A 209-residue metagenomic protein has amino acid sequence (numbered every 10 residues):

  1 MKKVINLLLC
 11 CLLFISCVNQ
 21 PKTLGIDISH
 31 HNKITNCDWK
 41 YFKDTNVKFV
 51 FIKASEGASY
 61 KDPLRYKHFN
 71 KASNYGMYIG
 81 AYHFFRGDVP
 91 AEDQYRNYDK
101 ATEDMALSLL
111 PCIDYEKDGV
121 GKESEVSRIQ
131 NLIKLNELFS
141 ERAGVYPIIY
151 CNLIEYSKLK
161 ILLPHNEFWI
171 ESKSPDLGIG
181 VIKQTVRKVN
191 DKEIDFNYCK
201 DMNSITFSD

Functional and structural regions predicted by a protein language model:
K2-C10: Sec-dependent signal peptide recognition, specifically the positively charged N-region followed immediately by
C10-V18: Hydrophobic h-region of N-terminal signal peptides that target proteins for export in Gram-negative bacteria
C17-E56: Boundary/entry segment of secreted carbohydrate-active catalytic domains
Q20-I28, N36-C37, I161-D209: Functionally critical loop-and-helix segments that line ligand-binding/catalytic clefts of soluble enzyme domains
L24-D27, K48-K53, I79-H83, L109-Y115 (+3 more regions): Structural recognition of the beta-strand scaffold that forms the well-ordered cores of secreted hydrolase catalytic
C37-N46, L64-G76, Y98-L107, L163: Acidic (Asp/Glu)-rich catalytic clusters
F42, A72, I113, F139 (+1 more regions): Conserved, mostly hydrophobic/aromatic
L109-D176: Catalytic domains of cell-wall/extracellular-matrix polysaccharide-remodeling enzymes, centered on de-N-acetylation
